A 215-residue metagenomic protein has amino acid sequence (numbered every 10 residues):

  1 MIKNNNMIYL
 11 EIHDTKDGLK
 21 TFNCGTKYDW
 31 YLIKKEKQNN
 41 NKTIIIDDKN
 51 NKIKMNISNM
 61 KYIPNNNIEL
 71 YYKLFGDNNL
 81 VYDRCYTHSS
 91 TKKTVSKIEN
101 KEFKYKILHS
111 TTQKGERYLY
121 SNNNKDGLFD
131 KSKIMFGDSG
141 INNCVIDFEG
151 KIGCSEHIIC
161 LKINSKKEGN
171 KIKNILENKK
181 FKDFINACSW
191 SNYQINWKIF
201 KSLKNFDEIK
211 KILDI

Functional and structural regions predicted by a protein language model:
M1-V95: Signature of N6-adenine DNA methyltransferases within the class I
I68-I215: Polybasic, glycine- and aromatic-enriched phosphate-binding surface used to engage nucleic acids
